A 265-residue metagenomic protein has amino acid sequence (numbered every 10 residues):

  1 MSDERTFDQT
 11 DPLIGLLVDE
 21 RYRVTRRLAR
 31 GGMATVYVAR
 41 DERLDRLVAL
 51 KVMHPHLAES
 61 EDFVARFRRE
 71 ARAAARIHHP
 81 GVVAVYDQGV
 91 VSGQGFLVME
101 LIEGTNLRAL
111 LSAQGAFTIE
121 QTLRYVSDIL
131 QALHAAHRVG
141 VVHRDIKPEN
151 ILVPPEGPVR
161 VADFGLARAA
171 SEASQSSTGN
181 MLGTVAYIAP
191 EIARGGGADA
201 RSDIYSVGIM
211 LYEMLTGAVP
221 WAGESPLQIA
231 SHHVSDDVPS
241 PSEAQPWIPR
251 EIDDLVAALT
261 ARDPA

Functional and structural regions predicted by a protein language model:
V24-G31, V36: Protein kinase glycine-rich loop
R40, A186-A265: C-terminal lobe helix-coil module of Hanks-type protein kinase domains
V52-R76: AlphaC helix of the eukaryotic protein kinase fold
Q88: Activation-segment/catalytic-loop signature of the eukaryotic protein kinase fold
S92-N106, L110: Conserved short submotifs of the Hanks-type protein kinase catalytic core that shape the nucleotide-binding pocket
Y125-V126: Activation segment signature within eukaryotic-like protein kinase domains
I129-V141: Protein kinase catalytic-loop region centered on the HRD/HxD motif
